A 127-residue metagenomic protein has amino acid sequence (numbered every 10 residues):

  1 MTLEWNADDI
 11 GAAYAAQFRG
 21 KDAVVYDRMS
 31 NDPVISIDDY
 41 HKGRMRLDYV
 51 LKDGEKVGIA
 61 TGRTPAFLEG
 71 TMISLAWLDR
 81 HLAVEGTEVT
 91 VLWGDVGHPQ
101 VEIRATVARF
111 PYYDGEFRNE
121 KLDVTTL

Functional and structural regions predicted by a protein language model:
M1-L127: Conserved, structured C-terminal
